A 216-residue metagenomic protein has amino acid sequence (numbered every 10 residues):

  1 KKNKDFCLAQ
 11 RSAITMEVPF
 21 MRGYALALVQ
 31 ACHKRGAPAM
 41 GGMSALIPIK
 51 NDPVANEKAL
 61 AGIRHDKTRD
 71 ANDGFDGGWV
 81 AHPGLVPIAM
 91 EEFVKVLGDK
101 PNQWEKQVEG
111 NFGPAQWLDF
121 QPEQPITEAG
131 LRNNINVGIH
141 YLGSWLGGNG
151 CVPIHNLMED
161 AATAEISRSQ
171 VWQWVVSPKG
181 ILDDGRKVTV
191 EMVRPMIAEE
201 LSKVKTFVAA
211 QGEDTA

Functional and structural regions predicted by a protein language model:
K1-A216: Expand to "…catalyze enediolate/carbanion chemistry for C-C bond making/breaking, isomerization, decarboxylation
